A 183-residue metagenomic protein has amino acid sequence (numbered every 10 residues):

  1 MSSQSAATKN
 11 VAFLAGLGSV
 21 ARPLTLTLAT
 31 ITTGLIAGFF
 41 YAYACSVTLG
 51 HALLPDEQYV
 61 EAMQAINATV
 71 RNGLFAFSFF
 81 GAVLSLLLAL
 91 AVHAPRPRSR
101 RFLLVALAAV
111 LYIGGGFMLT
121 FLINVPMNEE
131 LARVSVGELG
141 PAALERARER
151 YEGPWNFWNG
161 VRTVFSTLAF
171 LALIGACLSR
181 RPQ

Functional and structural regions predicted by a protein language model:
Q4, K9-F13, L35-F80, P126-G153: Interfacial loop at the N-terminal end of multi-pass membrane proteins
Q4, L107-E129: Hydrophobic alpha-helical transmembrane segments of integral membrane proteins
A15-T25, A68-F75, R98-V105, E152-W155: Membrane-interface helix-boundary signature
S19-G34, A91-G115: Interfacial segments of alpha-helical transmembrane regions
G34, L87, G114, L171-I174: Hydrophobic residues within the alpha-helical transmembrane core of Major Facilitator Superfamily
Y41-A44, L90-P97, T120-N124, N128 (+1 more regions): Transmembrane helix-loop junctions and nearby membrane-interface residues
F79-A89, T163-F170: Core segments of transmembrane alpha-helices that mediate helix-helix packing or line hydrophobic substrate/ligand
N156, G160-R181: C-terminal or internal capping secondary-structure element at the end of a domain, subdomain, or sheet
